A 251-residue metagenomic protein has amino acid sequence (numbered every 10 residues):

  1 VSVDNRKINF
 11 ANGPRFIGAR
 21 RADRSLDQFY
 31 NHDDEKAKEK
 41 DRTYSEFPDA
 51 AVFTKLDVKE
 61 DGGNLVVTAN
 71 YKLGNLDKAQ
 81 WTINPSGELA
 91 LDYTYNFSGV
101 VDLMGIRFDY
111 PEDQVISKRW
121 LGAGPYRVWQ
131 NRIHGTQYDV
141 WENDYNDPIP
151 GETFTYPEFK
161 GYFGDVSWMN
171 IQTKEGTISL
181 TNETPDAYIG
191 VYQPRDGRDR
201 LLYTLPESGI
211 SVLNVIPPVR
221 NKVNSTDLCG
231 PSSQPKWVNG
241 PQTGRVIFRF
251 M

Functional and structural regions predicted by a protein language model:
V1-M251: Beta-strand/loop-rich accessory regions of lumenal/periplasmic or secreted enzymes, predominantly carbohydrate-active
